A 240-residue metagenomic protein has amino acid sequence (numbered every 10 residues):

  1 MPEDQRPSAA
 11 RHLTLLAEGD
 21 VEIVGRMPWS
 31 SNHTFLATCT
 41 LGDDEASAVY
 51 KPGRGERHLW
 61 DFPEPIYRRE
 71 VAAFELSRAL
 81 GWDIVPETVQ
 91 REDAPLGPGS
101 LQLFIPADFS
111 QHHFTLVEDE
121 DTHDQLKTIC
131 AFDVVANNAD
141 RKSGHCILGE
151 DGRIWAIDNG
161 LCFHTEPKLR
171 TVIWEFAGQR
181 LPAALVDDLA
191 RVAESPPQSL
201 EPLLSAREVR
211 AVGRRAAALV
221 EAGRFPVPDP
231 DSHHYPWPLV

Functional and structural regions predicted by a protein language model:
M1-A10: Short, low-complexity, intrinsically disordered N-terminal peptides in bacterial proteins
P2, S110, L203: Broad phosphate/nucleotide-binding scaffolds in NTP-utilizing and phosphate-metabolizing enzymes
R11-L116, D121-T122, L126-A139, S143 (+1 more regions): Conserved ATP-binding subdomain of kinase catalytic cores across diverse folds
R26, T40, G149-V240: C-terminal catalytic region of ATP-dependent kinase domains
